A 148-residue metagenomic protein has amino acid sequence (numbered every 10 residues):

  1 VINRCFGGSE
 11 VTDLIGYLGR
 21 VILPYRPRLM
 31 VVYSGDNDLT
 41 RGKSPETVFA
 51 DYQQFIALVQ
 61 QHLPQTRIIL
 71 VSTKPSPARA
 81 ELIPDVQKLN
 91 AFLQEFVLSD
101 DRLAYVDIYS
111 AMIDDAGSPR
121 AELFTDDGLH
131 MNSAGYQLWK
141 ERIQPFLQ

Functional and structural regions predicted by a protein language model:
V1-E10: A short beta-strand-loop structural module common to alpha/beta enzyme folds
E10-G16: Structural motif
G16-Q148: Alpha-helical cap/lid subdomain in secreted, periplasmic, or secretory-pathway luminal O-acyl-processing enzymes
